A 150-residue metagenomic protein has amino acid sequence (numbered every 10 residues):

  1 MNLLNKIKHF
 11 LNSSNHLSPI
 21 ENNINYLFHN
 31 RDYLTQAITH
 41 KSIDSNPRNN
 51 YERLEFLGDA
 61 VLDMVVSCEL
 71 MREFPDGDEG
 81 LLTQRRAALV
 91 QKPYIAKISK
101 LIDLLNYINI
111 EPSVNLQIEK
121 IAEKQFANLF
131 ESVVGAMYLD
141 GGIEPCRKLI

Functional and structural regions predicted by a protein language model:
N2-I150: RNase III-family endoribonuclease catalytic core
